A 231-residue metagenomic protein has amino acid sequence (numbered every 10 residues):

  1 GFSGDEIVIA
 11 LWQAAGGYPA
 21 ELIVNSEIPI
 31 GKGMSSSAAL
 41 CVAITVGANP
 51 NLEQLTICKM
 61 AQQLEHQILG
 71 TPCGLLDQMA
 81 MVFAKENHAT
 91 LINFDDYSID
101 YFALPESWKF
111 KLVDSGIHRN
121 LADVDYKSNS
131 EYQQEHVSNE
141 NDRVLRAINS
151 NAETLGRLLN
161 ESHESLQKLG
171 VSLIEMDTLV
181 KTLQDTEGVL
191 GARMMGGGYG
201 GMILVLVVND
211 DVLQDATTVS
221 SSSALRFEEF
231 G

Functional and structural regions predicted by a protein language model:
G1-S3, Q13, M81-R193, L204-G231: C-terminal nucleotide
F2-D100, D210-T217: Gly/Ser-rich oxyanion-binding loop with an adjacent helix/lid that shapes the negatively charged ligand pocket
G201: Conserved glycine-rich beta-strand-loop-beta hairpin in the small C-terminal domain of fold type I
